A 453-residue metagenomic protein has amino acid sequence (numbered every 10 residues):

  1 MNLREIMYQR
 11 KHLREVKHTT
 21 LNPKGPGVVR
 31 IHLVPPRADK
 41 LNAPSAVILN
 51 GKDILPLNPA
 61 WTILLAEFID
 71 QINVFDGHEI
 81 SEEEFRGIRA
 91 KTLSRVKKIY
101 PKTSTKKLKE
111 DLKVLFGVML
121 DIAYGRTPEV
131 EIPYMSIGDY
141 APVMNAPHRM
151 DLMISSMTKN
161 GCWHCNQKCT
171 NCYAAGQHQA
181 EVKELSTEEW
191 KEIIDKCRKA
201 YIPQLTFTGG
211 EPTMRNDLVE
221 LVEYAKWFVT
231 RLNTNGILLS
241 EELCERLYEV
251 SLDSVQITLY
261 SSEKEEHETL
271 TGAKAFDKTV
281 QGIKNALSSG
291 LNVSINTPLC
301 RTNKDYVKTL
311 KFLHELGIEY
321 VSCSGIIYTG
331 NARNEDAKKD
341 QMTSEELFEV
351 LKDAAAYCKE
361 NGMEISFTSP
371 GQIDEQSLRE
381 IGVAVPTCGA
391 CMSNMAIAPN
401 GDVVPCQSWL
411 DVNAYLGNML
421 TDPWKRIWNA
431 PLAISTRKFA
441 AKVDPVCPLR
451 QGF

Functional and structural regions predicted by a protein language model:
M1-R149: Flexible, acidic/Gly-rich N-terminal and inter-domain linker regions that tether and position cofactor-handling modules
R4-Y8, V29, D253, Y260 (+5 more regions): Radical SAM enzyme [4Fe-4S]-AdoMet core and its adjacent flexible, acidic and glycine-rich loops/tails across
Y8-R10, D402-V403, Q407-F453: Flexible mid-to-C-terminal extensions adjoining Fe-S/redox cofactors in radical SAM and related proteins
I99-P101, K107-F116, I122-V250, S254: Conserved alpha-helical substructure of the radical SAM core
T127-R149, T368-S377, Y415-I434: Short, charged low-complexity linear segments at domain edges
T158, C162-C165, C169-C172, C388-C391 (+2 more regions): Short cysteine clusters
C172-E184, I397, L410-G417, G452-F453: Iron-sulfur (Fe-S) cluster-binding segments and ferredoxin-like electron-carrier domains, especially [2Fe-2S]
A175, T208, T258, S324 (+1 more regions): Conserved residues at the C-terminal ends of beta-strands
